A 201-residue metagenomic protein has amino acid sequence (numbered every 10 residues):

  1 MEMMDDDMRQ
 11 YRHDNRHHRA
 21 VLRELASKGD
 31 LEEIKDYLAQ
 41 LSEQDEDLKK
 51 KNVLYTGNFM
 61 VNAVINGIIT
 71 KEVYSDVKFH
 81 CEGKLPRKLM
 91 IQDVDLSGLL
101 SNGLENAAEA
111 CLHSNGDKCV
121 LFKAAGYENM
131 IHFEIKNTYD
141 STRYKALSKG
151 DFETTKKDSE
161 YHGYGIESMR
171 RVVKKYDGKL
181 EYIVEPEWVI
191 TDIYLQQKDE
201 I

Functional and structural regions predicted by a protein language model:
R23-A26, D93-G116, R171-K175: Conserved ATP-binding N-box helix of the HATPase_c
D36-E43, G57-S75, I131: Short beta-to-alpha transition helix within the HATPase_c
V53, G57, F79-L100: Conserved short strand/loop->alpha-helix "switch" segment adjacent to the catalytic nucleotide/phosphoryl-transfer site
N62-L89, R171: Helix-loop-beta hinge of the Bergerat
D117-N129: Short beta-strand/loop element within the Bergerat-fold HATPase_c
N129-G163, Q196: Glycine-rich/acidic phosphate-handling loop/turn and adjacent ATP-lid/helix of nucleotide-binding kinase/ATPase domains
S141, E185-D192, E200: Glycine-rich nucleotide-binding loop
K174-E187: Glycine-rich ATP-binding loops of the HATPase_c
